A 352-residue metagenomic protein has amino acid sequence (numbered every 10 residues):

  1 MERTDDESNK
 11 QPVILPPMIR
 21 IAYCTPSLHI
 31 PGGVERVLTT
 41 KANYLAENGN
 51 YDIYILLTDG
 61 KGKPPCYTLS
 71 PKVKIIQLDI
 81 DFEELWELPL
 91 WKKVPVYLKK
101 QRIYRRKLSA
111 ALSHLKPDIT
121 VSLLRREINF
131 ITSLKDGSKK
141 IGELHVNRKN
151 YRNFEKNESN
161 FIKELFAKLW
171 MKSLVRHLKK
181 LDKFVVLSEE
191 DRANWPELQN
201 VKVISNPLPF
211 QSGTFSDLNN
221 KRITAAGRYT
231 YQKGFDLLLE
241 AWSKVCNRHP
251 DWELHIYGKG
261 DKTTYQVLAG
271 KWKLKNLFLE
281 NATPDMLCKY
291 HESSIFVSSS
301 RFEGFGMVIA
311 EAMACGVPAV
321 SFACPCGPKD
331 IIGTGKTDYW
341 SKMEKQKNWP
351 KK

Functional and structural regions predicted by a protein language model:
C24-P31, Y44, G49-P95, N194: N-terminal strand-loop element at the rim of the active site of nucleotide-sugar-dependent glycosyltransferases
G32-T40, K221, A225-K244: A conserved mid-protein helix/loop that constitutes part of the nucleotide-sugar donor-binding site
K74, Y265-A282: Nucleotide-activated donor-binding/catalytic signature segment of Leloir-type glycosyltransferases, i.e., the conserved
R106-A110, K163-F184: Membrane-proximal helix-turn-helix segments that form the acceptor-binding/catalytic region of lipid-linked
S122-E127, L144: Short His-centered aromatic/hydrophobic patch
E190, P207: Carbohydrate-associated surface elements
R301: Aromatic "clamp/platform" in nucleotide-sugar-dependent glycosyltransferases that forms part of the donor/acceptor
P318-F322: Short hydrophobic beta-strand element within catalytic cores of glycosyltransferases and related nucleotide-activated
